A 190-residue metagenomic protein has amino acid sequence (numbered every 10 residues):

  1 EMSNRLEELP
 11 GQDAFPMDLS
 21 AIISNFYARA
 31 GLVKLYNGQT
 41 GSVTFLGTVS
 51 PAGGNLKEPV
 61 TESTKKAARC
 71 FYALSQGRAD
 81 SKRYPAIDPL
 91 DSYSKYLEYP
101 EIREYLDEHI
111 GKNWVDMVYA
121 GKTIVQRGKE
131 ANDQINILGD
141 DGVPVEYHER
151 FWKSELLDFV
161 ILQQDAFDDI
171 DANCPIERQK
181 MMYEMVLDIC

Functional and structural regions predicted by a protein language model:
E1-C190: P-loop NTPase catalytic core
